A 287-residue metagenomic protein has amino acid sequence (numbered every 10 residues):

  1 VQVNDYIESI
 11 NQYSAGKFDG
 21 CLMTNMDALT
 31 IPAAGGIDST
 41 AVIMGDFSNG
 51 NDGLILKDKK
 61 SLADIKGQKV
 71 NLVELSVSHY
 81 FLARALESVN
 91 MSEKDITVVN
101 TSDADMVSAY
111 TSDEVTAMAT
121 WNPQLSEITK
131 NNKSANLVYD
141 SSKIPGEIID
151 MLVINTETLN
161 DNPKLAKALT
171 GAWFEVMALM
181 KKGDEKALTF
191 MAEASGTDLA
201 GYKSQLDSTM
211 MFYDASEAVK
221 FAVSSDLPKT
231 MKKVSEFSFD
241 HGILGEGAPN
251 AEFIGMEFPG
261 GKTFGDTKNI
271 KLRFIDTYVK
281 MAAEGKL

Functional and structural regions predicted by a protein language model:
V1-N100, T116-N122, V138, G146 (+2 more regions): Short, glycine-/small- and polar/acidic-enriched structural segments that line small-molecule recognition paths
N4-I7, L72-Y80, A104, A119 (+3 more regions): Soluble non-cytosolic domains of exported or imported proteins
E8-I10, D27, M106-A109, Q124-L125 (+1 more regions): Short, hydrophobic alpha-helical packing/hinge segments within bilobed ligand-binding/sensory domains
K17, L22-N25, P32-G35, E74 (+6 more regions): Sec/Tat-exported extracytoplasmic proteins
V99, D105-A200: Pocket-lining segment of extracytoplasmic ligand-binding domains
N162-G247: Secondary-structure end/capping motifs
S235-L287: Conserved C-terminal helix/tail region of periplasmic/extracytoplasmic solute-binding proteins
